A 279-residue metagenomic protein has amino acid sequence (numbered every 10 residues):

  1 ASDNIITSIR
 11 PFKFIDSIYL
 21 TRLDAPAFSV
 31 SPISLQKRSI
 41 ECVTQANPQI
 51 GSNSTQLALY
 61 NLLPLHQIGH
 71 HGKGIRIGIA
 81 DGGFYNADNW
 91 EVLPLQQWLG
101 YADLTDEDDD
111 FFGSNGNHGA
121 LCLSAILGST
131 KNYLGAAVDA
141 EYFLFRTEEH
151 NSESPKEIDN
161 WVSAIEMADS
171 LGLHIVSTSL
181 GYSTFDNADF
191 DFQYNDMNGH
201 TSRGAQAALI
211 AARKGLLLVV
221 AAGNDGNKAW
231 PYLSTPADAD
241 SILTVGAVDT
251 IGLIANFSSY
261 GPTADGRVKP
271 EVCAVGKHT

Functional and structural regions predicted by a protein language model:
A1-Q56, P64-L65, D240: Autoinhibitory propeptides
S2, G83-Y85, E148-H150, G181 (+2 more regions): Acidic glycine-/aspartate-rich tracts in secreted/extracellular proteins
S17, L63-E157, L171-H174, N187 (+3 more regions): Subtilisin-like serine protease catalytic core
L20, F28-I33, A87-L95, S154-P155 (+3 more regions): Short, solvent-exposed loop/turn and secondary-structure capping segments
D81, A237-T279: Extracellular S/T/G-rich loop segment that most often corresponds to the catalytic His/Ser-adjacent loop
N86, T184-F185, N224-W230, I251-G252: Active-site environment of divalent metal-dependent phosphoester hydrolases
Y142, T147, E166-N198, A221: Short acidic, glycine-rich surface-loop motifs adjacent to enzyme active sites
N198-G215: Catalytic-core regions built around general acid/base machinery
